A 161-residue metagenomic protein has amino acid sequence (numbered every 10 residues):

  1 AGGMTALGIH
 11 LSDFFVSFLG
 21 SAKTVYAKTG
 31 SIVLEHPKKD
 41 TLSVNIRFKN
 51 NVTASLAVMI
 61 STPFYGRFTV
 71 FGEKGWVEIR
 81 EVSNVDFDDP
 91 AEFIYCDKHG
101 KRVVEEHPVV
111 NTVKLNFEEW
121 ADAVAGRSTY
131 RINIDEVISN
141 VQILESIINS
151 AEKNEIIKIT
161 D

Functional and structural regions predicted by a protein language model:
A1-G2: Helix-loop-beta segment of a Rossmann-like dinucleotide-binding subdomain
T5-A6, D13, N111, D135-S139: A generic "alpha-helical surface" signal
A6-D86, K114-T129, D161: Contiguous beta-strand/loop segments that form the cofactor/metal-binding neighborhood of enzyme cores
K49, A121-D161: C-terminal helix-rich "cap/oligomerization" subdomain common to oxidoreductases
I60-T62, V109, E136: Structured beta->alpha junctions
F93-C96: Extended amphipathic ligand-handling, pore-lining, and cofactor/metal-binding catalytic surfaces
V104-E118: Active-site loop of classical SDR/Rossmann-like NAD(P)-dependent oxidoreductases, centered on the catalytic Tyr-X3-Lys
